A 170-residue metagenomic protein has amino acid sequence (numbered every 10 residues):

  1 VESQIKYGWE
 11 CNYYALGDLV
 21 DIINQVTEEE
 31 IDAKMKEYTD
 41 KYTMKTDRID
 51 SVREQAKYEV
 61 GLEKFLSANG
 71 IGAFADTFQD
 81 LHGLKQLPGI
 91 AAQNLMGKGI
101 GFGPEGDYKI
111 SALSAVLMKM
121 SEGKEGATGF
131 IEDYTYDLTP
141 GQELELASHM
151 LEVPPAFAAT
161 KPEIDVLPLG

Functional and structural regions predicted by a protein language model:
V1-A68: Internal metal/ion-chelating core segments
E2-Y7, T46, E54-G170: Anaerobic metallocofactor- and corrinoid-dependent redox/one-carbon enzyme cores, especially those from methanogenesis
